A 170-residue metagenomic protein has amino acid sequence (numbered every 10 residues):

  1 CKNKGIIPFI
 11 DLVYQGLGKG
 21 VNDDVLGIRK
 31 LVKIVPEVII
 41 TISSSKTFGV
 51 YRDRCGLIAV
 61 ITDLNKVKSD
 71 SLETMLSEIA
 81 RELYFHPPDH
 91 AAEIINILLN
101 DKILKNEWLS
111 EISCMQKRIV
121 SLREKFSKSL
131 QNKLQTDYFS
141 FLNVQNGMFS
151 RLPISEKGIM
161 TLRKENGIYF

Functional and structural regions predicted by a protein language model:
C1-V21, I34: Catalytic PLP-binding core of fold-type I/II PLP enzymes
P8, V38, Y169-F170: Hydrophobic beta-strand scaffold residues
G16-V25, R29, E78-F85: Alpha-helical subdomain
V21, K46, R81-F85, Q116 (+1 more regions): Hydrophobic alpha-helical scaffolding
G27-S71, M75: Active-site PLP attachment segment
E73-A92, I97-S127: Structural signature of PLP-dependent enzymes
W108-K164: Conserved PLP-binding catalytic core of the aspartate aminotransferase-like
